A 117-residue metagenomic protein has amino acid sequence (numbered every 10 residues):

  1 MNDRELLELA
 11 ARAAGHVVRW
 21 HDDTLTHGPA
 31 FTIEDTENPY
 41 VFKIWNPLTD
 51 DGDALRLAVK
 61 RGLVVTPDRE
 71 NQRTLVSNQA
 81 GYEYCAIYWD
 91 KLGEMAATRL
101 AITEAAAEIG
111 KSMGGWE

Functional and structural regions predicted by a protein language model:
M1-E117: Glycine-rich anion-binding surface patch
